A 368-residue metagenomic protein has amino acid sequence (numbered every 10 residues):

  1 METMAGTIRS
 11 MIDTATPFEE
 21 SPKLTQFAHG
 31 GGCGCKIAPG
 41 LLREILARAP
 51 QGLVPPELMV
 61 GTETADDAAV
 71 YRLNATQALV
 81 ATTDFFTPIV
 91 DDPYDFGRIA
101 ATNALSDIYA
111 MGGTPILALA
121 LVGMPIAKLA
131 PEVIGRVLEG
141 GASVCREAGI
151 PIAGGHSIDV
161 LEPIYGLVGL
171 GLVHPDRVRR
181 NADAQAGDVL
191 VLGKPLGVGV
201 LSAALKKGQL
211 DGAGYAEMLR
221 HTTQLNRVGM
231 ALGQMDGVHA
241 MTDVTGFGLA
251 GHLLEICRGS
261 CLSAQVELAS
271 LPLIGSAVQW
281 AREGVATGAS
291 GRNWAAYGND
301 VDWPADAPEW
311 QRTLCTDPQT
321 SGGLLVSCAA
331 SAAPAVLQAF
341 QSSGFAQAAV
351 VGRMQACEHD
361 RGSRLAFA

Functional and structural regions predicted by a protein language model:
M4-A368: Helix-biased detector of long, well-ordered alpha-helical tracts
